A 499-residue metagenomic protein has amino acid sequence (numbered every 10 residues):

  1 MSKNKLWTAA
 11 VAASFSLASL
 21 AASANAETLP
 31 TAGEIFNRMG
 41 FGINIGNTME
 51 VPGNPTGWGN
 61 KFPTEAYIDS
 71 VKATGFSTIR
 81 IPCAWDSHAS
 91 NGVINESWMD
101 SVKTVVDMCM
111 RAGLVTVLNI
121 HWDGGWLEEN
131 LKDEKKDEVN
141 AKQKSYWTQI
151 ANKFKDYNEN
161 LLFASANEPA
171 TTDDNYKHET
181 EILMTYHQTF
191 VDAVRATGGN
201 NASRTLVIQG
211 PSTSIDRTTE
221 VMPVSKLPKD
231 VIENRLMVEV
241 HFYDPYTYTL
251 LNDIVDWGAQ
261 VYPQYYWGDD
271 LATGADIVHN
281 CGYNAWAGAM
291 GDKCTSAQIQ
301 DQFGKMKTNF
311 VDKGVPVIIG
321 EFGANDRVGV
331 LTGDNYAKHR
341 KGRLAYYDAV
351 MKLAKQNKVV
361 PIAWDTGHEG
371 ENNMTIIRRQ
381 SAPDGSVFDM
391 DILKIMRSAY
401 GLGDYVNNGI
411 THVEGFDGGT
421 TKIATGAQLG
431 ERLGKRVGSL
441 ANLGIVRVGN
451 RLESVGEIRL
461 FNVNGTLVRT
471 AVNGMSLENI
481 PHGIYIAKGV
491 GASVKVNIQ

Functional and structural regions predicted by a protein language model:
M1-V11: Bacterial N-terminal signal peptides that target proteins for export
F15-A24: C-terminal segment of classical bacterial N-terminal signal peptides
L29-T205, Q209-V221, G370-N372, Q380-A399: Active-site mouth of glycoside hydrolases
N37, M110, V311, M351 (+1 more regions): Anion (oxyanion) recognition and catalysis
I45-P63, S87-I94, L131-E138, T247-T273 (+2 more regions): Acidic/histidine-rich helix-loop elements that form or flank divalent-metal/phosphate-binding sites at the catalytic
A141-T295, G304-A324, Q356-N357: Active-site region of glycoside hydrolase catalytic domains
G329-L429, R436: Aromatic-rich peripheral "rim/lid" segments of glycoside hydrolase catalytic domains that contact and position glycan
T425-Q499: C-terminal outer-membrane/trafficking sorting elements
